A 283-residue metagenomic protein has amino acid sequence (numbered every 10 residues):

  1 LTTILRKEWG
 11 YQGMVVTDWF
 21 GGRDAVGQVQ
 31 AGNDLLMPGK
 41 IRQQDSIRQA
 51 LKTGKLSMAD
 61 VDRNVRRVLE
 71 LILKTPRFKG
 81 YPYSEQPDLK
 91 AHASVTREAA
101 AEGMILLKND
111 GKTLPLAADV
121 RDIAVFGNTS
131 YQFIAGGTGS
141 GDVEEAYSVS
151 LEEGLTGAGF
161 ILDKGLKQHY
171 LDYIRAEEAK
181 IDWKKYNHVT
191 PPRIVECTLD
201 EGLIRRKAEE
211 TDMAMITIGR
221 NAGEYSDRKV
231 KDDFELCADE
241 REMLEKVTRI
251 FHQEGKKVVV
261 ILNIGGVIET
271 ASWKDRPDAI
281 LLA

Functional and structural regions predicted by a protein language model:
L1, K7-G10, V16-R23, Q44-K55 (+1 more regions): C-terminal non-catalytic regions of proteins with extracellular/luminal or membrane-system context
Q12-G13, L35, S57-M58, K79 (+1 more regions): Residue-level detector of short coil/turn "hinge" positions at structural boundaries
R23, V29, N33-P38, Q43: Mobile "lid/hinge" segments at catalytic clefts and subdomain interfaces of large enzymes
G32, I47-K79: Long, well-ordered, tryptophan-enriched scaffold segments
P38, P76, P82, P87 (+3 more regions): Proline-rich intrinsically disordered, low-complexity coils
A59, E70-E102, K180: Helix-enriched interaction subdomains in cytosolic or periplasmic regions, typified by TIR/SEFIR signaling/NADase cores
N64, D88, D119-R121: Short, conserved alpha-helical segments within structured domains
